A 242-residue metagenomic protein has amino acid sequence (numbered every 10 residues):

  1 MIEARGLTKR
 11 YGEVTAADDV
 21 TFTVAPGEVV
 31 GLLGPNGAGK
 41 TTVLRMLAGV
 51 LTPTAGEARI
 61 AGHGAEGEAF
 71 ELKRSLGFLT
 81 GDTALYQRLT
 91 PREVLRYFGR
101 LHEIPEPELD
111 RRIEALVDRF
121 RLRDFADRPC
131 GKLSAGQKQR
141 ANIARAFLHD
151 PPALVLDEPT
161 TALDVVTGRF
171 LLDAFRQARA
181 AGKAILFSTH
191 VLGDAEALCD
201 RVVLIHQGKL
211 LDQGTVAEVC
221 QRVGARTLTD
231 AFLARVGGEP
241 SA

Functional and structural regions predicted by a protein language model:
A48: Helix-to-loop junction immediately C-terminal to a conserved catalytic motif
R96, R100, P107-F125: Conserved ABC ATPase "signature" region
P129-L133: Conserved ABC ATPase signature
L154-E158: Catalytic Walker B motif of ABC-type/P-loop ATPase nucleotide-binding domains
Q213-G214: ABC ATPase "signature
